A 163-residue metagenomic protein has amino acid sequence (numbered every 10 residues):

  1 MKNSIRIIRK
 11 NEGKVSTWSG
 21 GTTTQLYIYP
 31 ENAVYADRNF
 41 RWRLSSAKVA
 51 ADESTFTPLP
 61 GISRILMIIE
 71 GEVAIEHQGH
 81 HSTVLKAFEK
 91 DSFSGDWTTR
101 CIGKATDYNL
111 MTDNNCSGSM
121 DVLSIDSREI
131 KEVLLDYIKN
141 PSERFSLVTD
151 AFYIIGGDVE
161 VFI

Functional and structural regions predicted by a protein language model:
M1-I163: Jelly-roll (double-stranded beta-helix
